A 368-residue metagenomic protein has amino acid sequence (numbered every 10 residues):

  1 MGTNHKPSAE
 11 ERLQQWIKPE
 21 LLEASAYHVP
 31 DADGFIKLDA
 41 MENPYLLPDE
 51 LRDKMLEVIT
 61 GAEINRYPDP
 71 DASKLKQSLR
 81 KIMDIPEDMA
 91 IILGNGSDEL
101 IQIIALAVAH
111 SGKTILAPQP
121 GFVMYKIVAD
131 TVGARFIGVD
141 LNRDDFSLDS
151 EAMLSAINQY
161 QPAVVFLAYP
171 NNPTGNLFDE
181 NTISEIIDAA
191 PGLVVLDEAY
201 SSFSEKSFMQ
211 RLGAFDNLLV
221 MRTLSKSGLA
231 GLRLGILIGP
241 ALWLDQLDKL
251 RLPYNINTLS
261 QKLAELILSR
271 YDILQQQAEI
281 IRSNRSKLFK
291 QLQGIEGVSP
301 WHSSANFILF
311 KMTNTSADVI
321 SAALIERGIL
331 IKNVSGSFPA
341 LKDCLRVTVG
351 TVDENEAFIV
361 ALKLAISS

Functional and structural regions predicted by a protein language model:
G2-G96, I103: N-terminal small-domain helix-loop-helix segment of the aminotransferase-like
P48, N217-G294, S299-W301: PLP-dependent aminotransferase class I/II
E87-I91, G112-T114, E198, D216-N217: Short acidic capping loops at alpha-helix termini that bridge into adjacent secondary structure
A107-V128: Conserved PLP-anchoring active-site segment centered on the Schiff-base-forming lysine
I137, R143-E198: Active-site phosphate-binding strand-loop segment of PLP-dependent enzymes
R282, I295-R327: Conserved PLP-binding catalytic core of the aspartate aminotransferase-like
E326-R327, G336-S368: PLP-dependent enzyme catalytic core of the Aspartate aminotransferase-like
